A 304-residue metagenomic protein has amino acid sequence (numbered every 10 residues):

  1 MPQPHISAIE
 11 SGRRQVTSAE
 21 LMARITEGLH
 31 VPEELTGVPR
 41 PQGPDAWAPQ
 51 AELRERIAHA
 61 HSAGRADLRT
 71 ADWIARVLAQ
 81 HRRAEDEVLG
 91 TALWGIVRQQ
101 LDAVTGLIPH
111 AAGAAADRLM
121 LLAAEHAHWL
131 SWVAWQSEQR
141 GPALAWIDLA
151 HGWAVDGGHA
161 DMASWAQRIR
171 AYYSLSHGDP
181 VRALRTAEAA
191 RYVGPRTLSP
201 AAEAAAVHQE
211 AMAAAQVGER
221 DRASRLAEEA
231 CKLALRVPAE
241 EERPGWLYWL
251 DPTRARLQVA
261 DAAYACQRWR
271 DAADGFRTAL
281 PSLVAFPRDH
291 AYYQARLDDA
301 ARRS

Functional and structural regions predicted by a protein language model:
P2-V16: Recognition helix of helix-turn-helix/homeodomain-like DNA-binding domains that insert into the DNA major groove
A8, E20-R24, L121, E125: Amphipathic alpha-helical interaction segments
I9, P39, W146: Residues in the recognition helix of alpha-helical DNA-binding motifs
S18, E34-V38, D117-L119: Short N-terminal amphipathic alpha-helices
A19-L35: DNA major-groove recognition helix of helix-turn-helix/homeodomain DNA-binding modules
H30-P41, A255: Short C-terminal boundary/hinge segments that cap the last helix of small helical domains
G37-I57: Short, charged recognition helix plus adjacent turn of helix-turn-helix-like nucleic-acid-binding domains
S62-A71, A75-S304: Conserved binding/catalytic microenvironments
